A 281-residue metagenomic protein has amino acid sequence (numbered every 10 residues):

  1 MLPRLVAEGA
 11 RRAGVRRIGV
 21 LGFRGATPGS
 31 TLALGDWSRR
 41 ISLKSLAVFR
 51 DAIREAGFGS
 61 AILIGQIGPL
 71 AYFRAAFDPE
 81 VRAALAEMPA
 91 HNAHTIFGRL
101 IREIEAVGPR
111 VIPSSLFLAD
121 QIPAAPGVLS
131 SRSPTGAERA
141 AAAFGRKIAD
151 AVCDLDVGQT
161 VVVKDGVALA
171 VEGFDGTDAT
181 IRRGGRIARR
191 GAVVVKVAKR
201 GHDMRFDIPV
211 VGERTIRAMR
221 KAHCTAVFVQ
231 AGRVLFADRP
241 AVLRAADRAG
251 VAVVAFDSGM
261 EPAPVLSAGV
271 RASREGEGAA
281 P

Functional and structural regions predicted by a protein language model:
M1-P3, A10-R12, R16, R40 (+2 more regions): Conserved mixed alpha/beta catalytic, RNA-binding, or beta-rich assembly cores of soluble enzyme, regulatory
M1-W37: N-terminal glycine-rich anion-binding loop in soluble enzyme alpha/beta folds
P3-L5, T27, R102-P109, L116-V128 (+3 more regions): Catalytic domains of riboflavin
R16, G59, T225: Short acidic/polar active-site loop segments enriched in Thr and Asp
V20-G22, A61-I64, A93, V111-L116 (+5 more regions): General beta-strand structural signal in soluble alpha/beta enzymes
F23-D51, E55-A56, A75-L85, D178-A272 (+1 more regions): Feature captures the catalytic cores and cofactor-binding loops of soluble hydro-lyases/lyases that act on carboxylate
S42-L46, S60-R74, I104: Long amphipathic alpha-helical segments
A76-R132: Hydrophobic alpha-helical segments and helix pairs
